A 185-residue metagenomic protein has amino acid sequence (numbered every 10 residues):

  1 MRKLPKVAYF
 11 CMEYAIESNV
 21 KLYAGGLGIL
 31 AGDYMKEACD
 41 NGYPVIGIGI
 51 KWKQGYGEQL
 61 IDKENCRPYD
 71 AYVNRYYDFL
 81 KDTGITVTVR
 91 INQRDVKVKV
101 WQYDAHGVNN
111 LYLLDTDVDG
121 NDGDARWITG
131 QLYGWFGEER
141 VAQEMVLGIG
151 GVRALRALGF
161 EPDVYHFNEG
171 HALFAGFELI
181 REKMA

Functional and structural regions predicted by a protein language model:
M1-A185: Catalytic cores of carbohydrate-active enzymes across secretory and cytosolic contexts
